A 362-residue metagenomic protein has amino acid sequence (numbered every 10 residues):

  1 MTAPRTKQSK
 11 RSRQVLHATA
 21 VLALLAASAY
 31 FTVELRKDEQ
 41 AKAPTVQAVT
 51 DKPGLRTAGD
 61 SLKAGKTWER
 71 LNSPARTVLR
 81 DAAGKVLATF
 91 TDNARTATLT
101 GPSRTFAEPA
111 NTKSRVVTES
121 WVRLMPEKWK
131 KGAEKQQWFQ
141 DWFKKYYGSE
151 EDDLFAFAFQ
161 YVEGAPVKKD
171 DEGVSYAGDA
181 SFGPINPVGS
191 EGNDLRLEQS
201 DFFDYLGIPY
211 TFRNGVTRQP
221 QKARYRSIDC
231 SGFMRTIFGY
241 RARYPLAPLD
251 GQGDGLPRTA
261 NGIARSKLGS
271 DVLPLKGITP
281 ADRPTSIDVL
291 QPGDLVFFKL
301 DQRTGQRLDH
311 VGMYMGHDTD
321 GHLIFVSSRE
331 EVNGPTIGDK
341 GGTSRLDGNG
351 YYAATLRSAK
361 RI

Functional and structural regions predicted by a protein language model:
T2-A3, A18-T19, F90, A94 (+5 more regions): Solvent-exposed, charged interface segments at domain starts and junctions
T2-R5, S9-T19, S28-E108, T112 (+3 more regions): Aromatic- and glycine-rich peptidoglycan recognition patches
Q8, Q14, Q40, Q47 (+8 more regions): Residue-identity detector for glutamine
R70, Q137-W138, W142-K144, I278-P280 (+2 more regions): Short amphipathic alpha-helical surface micro-motifs
K113-G255: N-terminal capping segments
Q252-V332: ...with weaker cross-activation on analogous glycine-rich loops/strands in unrelated enzymes
